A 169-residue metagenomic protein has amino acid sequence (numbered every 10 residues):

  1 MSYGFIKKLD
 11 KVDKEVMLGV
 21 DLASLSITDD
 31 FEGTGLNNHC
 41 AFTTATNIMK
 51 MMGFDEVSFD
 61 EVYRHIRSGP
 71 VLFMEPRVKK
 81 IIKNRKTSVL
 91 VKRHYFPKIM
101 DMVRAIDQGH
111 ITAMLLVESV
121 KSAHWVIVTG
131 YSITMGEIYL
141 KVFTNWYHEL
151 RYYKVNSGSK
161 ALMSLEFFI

Functional and structural regions predicted by a protein language model:
M1-G69, S119, T134: Active-site-adjacent structural segments surrounding the nucleophilic cysteine of cysteine proteases and isopeptidases
M51-G53, V57, E61-I169: Conserved active-site-adjacent core of cysteine acyl-enzyme catalytic domains
